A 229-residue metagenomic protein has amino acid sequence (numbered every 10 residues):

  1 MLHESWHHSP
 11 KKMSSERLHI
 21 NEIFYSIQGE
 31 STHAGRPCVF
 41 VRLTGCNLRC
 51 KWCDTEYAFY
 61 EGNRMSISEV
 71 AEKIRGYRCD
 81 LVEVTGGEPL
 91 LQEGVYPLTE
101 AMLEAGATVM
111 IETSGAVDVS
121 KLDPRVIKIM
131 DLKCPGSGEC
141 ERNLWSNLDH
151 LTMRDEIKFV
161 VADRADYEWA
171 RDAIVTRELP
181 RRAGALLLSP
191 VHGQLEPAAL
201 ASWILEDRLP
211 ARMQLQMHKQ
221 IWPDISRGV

Functional and structural regions predicted by a protein language model:
M1-T44, L48-W52, E206-P223: Flexible, acidic/Gly-rich N-terminal and inter-domain linker regions that tether and position cofactor-handling modules
E4, H8-S9, A58-Y60, E168: Compositionally biased, intrinsically disordered low-complexity regions enriched in proline and serine
S14-S15, G45-L48, K73-G76, W145-D149 (+1 more regions): Short amphipathic alpha-helical segments, especially helix-boundary/capping motifs
L18-Y25, P37-C38, T44, R49-I127: Conserved Radical SAM active-site core
T32, C53, G62-M65, V82 (+4 more regions): Short linear functional motifs in flexible/disordered or boundary regions
L90-V229: Conserved AdoMet/S-adenosylmethionine-binding subsite of the radical SAM
